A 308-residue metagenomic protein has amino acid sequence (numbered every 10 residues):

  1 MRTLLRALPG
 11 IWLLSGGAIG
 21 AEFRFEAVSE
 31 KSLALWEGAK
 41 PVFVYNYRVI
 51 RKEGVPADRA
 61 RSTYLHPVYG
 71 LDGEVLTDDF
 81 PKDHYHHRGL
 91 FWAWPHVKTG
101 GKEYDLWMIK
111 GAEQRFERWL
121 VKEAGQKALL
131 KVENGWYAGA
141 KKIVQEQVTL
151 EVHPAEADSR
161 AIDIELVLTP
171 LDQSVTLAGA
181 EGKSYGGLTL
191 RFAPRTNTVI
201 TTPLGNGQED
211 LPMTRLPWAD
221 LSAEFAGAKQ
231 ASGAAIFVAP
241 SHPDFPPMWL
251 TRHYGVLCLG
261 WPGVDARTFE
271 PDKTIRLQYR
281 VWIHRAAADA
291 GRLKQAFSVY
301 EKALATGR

Functional and structural regions predicted by a protein language model:
R2-G10: Sec-dependent signal peptide recognition, specifically the positively charged N-region followed immediately by
A7, A18-I19: Cleavable N-terminal signal peptides
A21-H86, E165, A178-A180, K294: Beta-strand-rich N-terminal accessory domains
Y45-R48, P56-D58, A155-T201: Acidic (Asp/Glu-rich), glycine- and aromatic
Y85-D158: Extended, loop-rich substrate-binding clefts of extracytoplasmic carbohydrate-active enzymes
N134-A138, L150-P154, L168-D172, F192-T196 (+1 more regions): Beta-strand elements of well-folded, non-transmembrane domains
S184-G263, T268: Trp/Gly-enriched beta-strand surface patches
A234-R308: Beta-strand-rich recognition/accessory modules
